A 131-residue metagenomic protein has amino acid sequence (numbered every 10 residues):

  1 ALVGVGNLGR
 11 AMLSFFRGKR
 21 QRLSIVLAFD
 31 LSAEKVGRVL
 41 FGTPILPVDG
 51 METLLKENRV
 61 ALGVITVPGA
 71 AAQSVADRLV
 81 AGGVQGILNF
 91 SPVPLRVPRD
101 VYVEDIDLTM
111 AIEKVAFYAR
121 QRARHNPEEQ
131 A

Functional and structural regions predicted by a protein language model:
A1-S32: Glycine-rich adenosine-cofactor-binding loop
M12, F16, L40, A116: Short, flexible helix/strand-to-coil boundary loops that buttress conserved ligand/catalytic motifs in alpha/beta
K19-R22, V39, V97: Short, structurally constrained coil/turn elements that cap an alpha-helix or connect an alpha-helix to the following
E34-R38: A glycine-biased structural micro-motif
F41-E129: Phosphate-bearing ligand-interacting subdomains that bind or position ATP/ADP/UDP/GDP/NAD(P) or nucleotide-linked
